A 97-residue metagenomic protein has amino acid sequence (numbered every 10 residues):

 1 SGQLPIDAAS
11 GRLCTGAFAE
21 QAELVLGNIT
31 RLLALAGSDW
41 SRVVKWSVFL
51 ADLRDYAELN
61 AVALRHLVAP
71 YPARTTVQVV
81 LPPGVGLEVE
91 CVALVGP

Functional and structural regions predicted by a protein language model:
S1-P97: Short, polar/acidic, helix-capping and beta-turn segments at strand->helix junctions that line the mouths
